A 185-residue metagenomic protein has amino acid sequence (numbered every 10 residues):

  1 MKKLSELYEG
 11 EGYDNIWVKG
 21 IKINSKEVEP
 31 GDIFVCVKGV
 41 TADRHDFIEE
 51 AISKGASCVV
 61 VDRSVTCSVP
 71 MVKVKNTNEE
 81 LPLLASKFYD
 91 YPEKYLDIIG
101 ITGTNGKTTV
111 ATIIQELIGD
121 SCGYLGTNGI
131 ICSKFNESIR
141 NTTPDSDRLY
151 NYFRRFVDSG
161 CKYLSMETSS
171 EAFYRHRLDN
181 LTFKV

Functional and structural regions predicted by a protein language model:
M1-L83, K87: N-terminal leader/targeting and accessory segments in enzymes
L81-V185: Phosphate-binding loop of NTP-binding sites
